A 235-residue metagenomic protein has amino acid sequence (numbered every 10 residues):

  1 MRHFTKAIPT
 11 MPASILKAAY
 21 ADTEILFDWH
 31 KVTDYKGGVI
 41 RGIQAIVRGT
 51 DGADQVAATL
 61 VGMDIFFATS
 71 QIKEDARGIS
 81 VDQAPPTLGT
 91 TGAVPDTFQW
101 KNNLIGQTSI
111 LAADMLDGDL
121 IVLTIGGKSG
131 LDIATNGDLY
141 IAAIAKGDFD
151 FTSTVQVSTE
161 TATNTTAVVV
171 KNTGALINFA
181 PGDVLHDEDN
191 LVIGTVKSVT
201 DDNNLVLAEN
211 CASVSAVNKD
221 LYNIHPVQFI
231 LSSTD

Functional and structural regions predicted by a protein language model:
M1-Y20, K128-Q156, N223-D235: C-terminal interaction-tip segments
L26-G37, G127-D132, K171-A175: Extracellular and analogous surface-interaction loops
L26-T69, F179-V184: Beta-rich globular "head" domains
A45-A53, A68-E74, A143-F151, E188-D189: Short, flexible beta-strand-to-coil junctions
T50, Q71-D75, D202, N210-S213: Acidic glycine-/aspartate-rich tracts in secreted/extracellular proteins
G62-E74, S80-D82, A208: Predominantly extracellular/luminal cell-surface or secreted proteins
A84-L131: Extended, solvent-exposed segments with strong compositional bias
F151-I224: Autoprocessing Asn-cyclization modules and mimics
